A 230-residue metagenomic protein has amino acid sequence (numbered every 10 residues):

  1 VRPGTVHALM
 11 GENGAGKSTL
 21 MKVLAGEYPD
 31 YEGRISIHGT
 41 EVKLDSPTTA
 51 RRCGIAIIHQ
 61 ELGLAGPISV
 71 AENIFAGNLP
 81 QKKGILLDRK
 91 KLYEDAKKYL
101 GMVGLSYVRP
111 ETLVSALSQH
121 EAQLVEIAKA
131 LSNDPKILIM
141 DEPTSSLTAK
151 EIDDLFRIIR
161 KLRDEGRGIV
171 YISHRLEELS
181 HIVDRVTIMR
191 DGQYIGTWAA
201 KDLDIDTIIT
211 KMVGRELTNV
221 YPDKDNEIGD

Functional and structural regions predicted by a protein language model:
V1-D230: Glycine-rich phosphate-binding loops of nucleotide-dependent enzymes
